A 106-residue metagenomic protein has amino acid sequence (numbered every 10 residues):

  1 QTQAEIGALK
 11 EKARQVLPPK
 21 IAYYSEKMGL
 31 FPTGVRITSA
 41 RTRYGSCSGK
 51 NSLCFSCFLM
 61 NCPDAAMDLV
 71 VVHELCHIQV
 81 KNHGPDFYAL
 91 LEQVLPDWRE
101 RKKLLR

Functional and structural regions predicted by a protein language model:
Q1-L69, I78-R106: Active-site-proximal or metal-binding-adjacent scaffold patches in catalytic folds
E74: Walker B catalytic acidic pair
